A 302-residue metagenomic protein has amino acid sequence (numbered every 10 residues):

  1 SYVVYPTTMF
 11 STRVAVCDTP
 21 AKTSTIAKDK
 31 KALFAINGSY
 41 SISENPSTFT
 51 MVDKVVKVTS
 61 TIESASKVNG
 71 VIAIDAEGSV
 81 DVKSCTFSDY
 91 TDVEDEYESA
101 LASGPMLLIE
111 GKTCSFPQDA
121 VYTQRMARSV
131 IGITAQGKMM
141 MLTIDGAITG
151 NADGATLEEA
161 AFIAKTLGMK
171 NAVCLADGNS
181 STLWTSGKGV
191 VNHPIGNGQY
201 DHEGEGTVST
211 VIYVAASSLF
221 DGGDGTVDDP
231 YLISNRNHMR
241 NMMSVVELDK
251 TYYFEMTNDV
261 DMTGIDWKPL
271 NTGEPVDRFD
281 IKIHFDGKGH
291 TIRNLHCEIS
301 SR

Functional and structural regions predicted by a protein language model:
S1-A65, V71, D81: Zymogen propeptides
Y5, A35-Y40, C85, T143-G146 (+4 more regions): Active-site-proximal beta-strand/loop segments in catalytic clefts of secreted hydrolases
Y5-T7, A73-V80, I109-G111, I133-G137 (+2 more regions): Short acidic-glycine loop/turn motifs at beta-strand connectors
V16-P20, S84-T91, I144-T149, E298: Short, solvent-exposed aromatic-acidic interface loops
K22, A155, E159, I163 (+1 more regions): Extracytoplasmic/secreted proteins, especially bacterial periplasmic and envelope-associated proteins
N45-S66, F116-L175, N179-S217: Conserved, well-ordered active-site substructure
S66-Q118: A substrate-binding/cap region within the structured catalytic cores of diverse enzymes
S218-R302: Surface-exposed repetitive/solenoidal architectures
